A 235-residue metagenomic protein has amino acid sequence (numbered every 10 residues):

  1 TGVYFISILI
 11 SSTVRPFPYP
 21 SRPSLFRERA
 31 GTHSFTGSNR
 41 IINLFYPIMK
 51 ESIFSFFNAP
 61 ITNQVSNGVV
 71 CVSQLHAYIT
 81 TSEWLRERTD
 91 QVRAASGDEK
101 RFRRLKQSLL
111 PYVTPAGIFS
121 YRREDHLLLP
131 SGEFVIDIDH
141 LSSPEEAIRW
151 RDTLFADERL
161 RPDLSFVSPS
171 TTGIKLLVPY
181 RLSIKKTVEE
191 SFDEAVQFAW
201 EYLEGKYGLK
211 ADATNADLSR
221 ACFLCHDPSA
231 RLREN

Functional and structural regions predicted by a protein language model:
Y4, Y19-R22, H33, Y46: Low-complexity, intrinsically disordered or signal/transmembrane-proximal segments
S7, S11-R15, S21-R22, R27-R29 (+1 more regions): Low-acidity, Ser/Thr- and Arg-rich intrinsically disordered low-complexity segments
S34-I48: Short, Lys/Arg-enriched N-terminal segments with co-localized hydrophobic residues within the first ~10-30 amino acids
F45-T172, Y180-A195: Signature for HUH/AEP ssDNA processing cores
E51-F57, I61, L182-V188, G205-N235: Catalytic "initiation/cleavage/transfer" segments centered on a nucleophilic residue and adjacent nucleic-acid-engaging
E158, W200-G208: A common structural junction motif
V167-I174, A216-A221: Short Gly/Ser/Thr- and Asp/Glu-enriched loop/turn motifs at secondary-structure junctions
